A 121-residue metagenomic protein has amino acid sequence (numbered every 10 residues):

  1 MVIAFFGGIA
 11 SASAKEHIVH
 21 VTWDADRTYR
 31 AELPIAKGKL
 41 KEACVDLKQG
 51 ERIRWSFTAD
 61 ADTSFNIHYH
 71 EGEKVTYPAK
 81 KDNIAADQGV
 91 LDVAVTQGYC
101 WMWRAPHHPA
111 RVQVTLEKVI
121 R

Functional and structural regions predicted by a protein language model:
M1-G8: Bacterial N-terminal signal peptides
S13-R121: Acidic, Ser/Thr/Pro
